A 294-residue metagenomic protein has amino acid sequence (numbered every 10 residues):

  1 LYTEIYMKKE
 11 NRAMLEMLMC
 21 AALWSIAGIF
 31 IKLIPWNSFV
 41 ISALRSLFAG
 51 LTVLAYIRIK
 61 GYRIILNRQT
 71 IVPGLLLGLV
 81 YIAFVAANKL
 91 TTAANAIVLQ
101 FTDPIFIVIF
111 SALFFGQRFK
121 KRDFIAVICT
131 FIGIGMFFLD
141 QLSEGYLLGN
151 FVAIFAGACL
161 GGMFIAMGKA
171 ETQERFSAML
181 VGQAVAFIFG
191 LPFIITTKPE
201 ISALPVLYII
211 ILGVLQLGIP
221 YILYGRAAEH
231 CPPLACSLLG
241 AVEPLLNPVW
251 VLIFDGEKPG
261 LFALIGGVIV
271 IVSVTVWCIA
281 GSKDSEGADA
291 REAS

Functional and structural regions predicted by a protein language model:
L1-V40, L75, A83, L142-K169 (+2 more regions): Glycine-/small-residue-enriched transmembrane alpha-helix faces in small-molecule transporters and effluxers
M7, S46, L139, A241-S294: C-terminal-most transmembrane helix of multi-pass membrane proteins
L33-L79, F106-I107, C159-M163, L180-T197 (+1 more regions): Transmembrane alpha-helices of multi-pass small-molecule transport proteins
V40, L47, V85-G116, A156 (+1 more regions): Specific alpha-helical transmembrane segments that line the substrate/conduction pathway and gating interfaces
V53, L75-L77, I109-F110, F119-L139 (+4 more regions): Hydrophobic transmembrane alpha-helices of multi-pass small-molecule transport proteins
Y56-K60, D103-I125, L245-I265: C-terminal transmembrane-helix exit sites in multi-pass transporters
K60-N95, L99-Q100, I132-M136, G213-C231: Specific transmembrane alpha-helical segments of multi-pass solute transporters/efflux pumps, especially DMT/EamA
A96-T102, M167-V185, L217-I253: Helix-helix packing/entry segments at the starts of transmembrane helices
